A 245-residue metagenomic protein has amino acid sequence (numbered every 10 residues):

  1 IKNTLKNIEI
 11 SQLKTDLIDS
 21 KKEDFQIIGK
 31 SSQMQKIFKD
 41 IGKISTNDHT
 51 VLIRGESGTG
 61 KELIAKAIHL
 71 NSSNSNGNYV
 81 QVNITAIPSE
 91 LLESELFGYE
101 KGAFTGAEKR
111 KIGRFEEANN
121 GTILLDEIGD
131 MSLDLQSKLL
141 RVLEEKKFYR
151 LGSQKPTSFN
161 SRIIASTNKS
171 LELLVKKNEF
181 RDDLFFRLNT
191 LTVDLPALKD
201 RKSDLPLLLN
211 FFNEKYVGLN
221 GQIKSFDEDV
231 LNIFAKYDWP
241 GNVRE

Functional and structural regions predicted by a protein language model:
I1-E56: Flexible nucleotide-interacting loop at or near the entrance of a catalytic core
L5, S11, K30-Q33, S72-G77 (+2 more regions): Nucleotide-binding/hydrolysis machinery
L13, I37, T59, V82 (+9 more regions): Conserved RecA-like P-loop NTPase ATPase core
L17, I68, S72, P88-L91 (+5 more regions): Hydrophobic aliphatic residues
Q26, K39-G106, E116-S132, A197-K202: Conserved post-Walker A coupling segment in P-loop NTPases
S45, A65, A118, A165-S166 (+2 more regions): Small-residue (primarily alanine) positions within well-ordered alpha-helices, especially packing/interaction faces
G102-K109, E145-R150, L173: Short gly/ser/thr-rich secondary-structure transition/capping motifs
R110-N120, L124, S132-K138, Y149-N168 (+1 more regions): AAA+/SF3 P-loop NTPase mechanochemical coupling elements
